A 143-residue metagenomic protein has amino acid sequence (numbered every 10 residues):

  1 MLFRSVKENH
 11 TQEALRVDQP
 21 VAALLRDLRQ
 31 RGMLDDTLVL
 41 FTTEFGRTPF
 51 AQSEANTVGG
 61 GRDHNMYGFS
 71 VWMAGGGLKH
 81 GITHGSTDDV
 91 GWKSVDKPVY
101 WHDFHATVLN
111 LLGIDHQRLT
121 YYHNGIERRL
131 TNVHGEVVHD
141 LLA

Functional and structural regions predicted by a protein language model:
M1-A143: Ligand-binding pockets and gating/stacking loops
